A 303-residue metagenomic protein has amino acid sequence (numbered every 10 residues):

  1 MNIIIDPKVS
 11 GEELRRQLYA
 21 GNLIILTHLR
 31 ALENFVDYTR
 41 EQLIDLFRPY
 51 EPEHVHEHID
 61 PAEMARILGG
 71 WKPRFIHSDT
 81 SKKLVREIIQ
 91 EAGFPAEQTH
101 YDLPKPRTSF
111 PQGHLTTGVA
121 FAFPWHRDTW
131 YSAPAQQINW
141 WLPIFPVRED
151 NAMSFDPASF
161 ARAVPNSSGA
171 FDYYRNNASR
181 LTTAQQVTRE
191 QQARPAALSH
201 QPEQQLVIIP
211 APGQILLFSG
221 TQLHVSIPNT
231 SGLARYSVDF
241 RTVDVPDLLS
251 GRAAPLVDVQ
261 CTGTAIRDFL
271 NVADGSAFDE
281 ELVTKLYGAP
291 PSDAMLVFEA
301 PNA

Functional and structural regions predicted by a protein language model:
M1-A92, A211, V283-A303: N-terminal auxiliary "cap/dimerization" subdomain that precedes the catalytic jelly-roll/cupin core of mononuclear
Y19-L23, I59-K72, T99-P104, Q136-I138 (+2 more regions): Glycine-rich, often proline-containing surface loops adjacent to acidic residues and nearby aromatics that form
A31-L32, G113, W130, P146-R148 (+3 more regions): Short, solvent-exposed loop/turn segments at secondary-structure junctions
Q90-S154: Conserved double-stranded beta-helix
W125-T129, P202-L206, V225: Short secondary-structure capping micro-motifs at structural edges
I138, Q214, Y236: Residue-level detector of short, conserved catalytic/binding motifs and their immediate flanks
D150, S154-S219: Double-stranded beta-helix
Q222-A303: Non-heme Fe(II)/2-oxoglutarate
